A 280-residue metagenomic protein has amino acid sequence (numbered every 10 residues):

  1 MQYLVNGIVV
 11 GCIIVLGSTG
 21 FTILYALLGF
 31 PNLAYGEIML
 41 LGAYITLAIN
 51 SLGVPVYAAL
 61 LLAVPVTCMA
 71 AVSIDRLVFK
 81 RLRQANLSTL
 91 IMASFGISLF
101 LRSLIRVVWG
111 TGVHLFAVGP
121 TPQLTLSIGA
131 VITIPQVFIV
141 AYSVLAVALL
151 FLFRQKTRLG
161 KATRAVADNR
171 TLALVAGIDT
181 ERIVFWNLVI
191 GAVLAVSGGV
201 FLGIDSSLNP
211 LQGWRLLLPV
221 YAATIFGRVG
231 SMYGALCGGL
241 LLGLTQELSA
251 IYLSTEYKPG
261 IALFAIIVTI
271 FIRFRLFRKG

Functional and structural regions predicted by a protein language model:
M1-I13, I132, F153-R158, F185-T224 (+1 more regions): Inter-helical junctions in multi-pass inner-membrane proteins, predominant in energy-converting antiporter-like
M1-L16, I45, V56-A59, A85-S94 (+2 more regions): Membrane-interfacial amphipathic/re-entrant helices at transmembrane-helix boundaries
V5, L27-S73, L77: Membrane-embedded helix boundary and interhelical linker motif in transport proteins
F21, V54-I97, L104, C237-L242: Alpha-helical transmembrane segments within multi-pass membrane transporters and channels
E37-L41, L82-R106, G213-I225, L241 (+1 more regions): Pore- or pathway-lining transmembrane helices of multi-pass membrane proteins that form conduits for solutes/ions
R81-K156, I183, L248, L253 (+1 more regions): Transmembrane helix-bundle core of multi-pass membrane transporters and related energy-transducing complexes
V108, D168-V175, D179-R182, Y252-G280: Cytosolic-side transmembrane-helix boundaries in multi-pass membrane proteins
S127, V131-L208, G234-C237: Helix-loop-helix "hairpin" substructures at the membrane interface of multi-pass membrane proteins
